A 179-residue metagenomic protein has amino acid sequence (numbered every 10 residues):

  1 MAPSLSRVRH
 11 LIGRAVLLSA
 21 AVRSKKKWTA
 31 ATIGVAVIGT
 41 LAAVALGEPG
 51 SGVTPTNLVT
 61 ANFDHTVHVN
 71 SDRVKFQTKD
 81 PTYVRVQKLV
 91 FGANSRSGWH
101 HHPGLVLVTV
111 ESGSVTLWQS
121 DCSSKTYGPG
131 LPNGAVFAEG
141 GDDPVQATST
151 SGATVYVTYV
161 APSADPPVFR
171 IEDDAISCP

Functional and structural regions predicted by a protein language model:
P3-A21, K25-Y83, K125-G128, R170-P179: A short, N-terminal "cap"/entry segment at the start of jelly-roll beta-barrel domains of the cupin/DSBH fold
K79-T82, N94-T109: A short beta-loop-beta micro-motif enriched in histidine and acidic residues
P81-V86, A153: Extracytoplasmic
V86-K88, L107, S124, V136 (+1 more regions): Conserved hydrophobic/aromatic beta-strand scaffold that supports enzyme active sites
S97-H102, Q119, Q146-S149: Short histidine-centered beta-strand/loop micro-motifs that create catalytic or ligand/metal-coordination sites
H102-S123: Glycine- and acidic-residue-biased ligand/ion/polar-headgroup-sensing regions
S120-D142: Short acidic-glycine-tyrosine-enriched beta hairpin
L131, G140-V168: Ligand-binding loop in jelly-roll beta-barrel domains
